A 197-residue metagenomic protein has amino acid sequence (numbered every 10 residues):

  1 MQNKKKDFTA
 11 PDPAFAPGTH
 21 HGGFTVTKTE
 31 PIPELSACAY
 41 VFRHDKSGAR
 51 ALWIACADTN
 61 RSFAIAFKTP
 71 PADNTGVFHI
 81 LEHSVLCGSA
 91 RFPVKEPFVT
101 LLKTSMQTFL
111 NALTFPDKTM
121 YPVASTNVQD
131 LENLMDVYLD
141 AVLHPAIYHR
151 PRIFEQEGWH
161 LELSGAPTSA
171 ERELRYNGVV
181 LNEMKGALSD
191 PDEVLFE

Functional and structural regions predicted by a protein language model:
N3-D58: N- or domain-start disorder-to-order transition segments that initiate the globular core
K4-G22, S62-I80, F109, H160-R175 (+1 more regions): Short, charge-rich amphipathic segments
A37-F42, G165, N182-E197: Histidine-acidic residue clusters that define the catalytic metal-binding segment of zinc metallopeptidase domains
A39, R50, S62, K118 (+1 more regions): A residue-level signal for beta-strand positions that form part of recognition/binding surfaces within mature
R50, S105-M106, N182, A187: Short alpha-helical segments and helix-capping/turn motifs at coil-helix boundaries
A55-D140, H144-P145, P151-I153, S189-E193: M16/MPP (pitrilysin/insulinase) zinc-metallopeptidase core fold and M16-derived inactive scaffolds
P145-M184: Acidic/histidine-enriched alpha-helical segments
